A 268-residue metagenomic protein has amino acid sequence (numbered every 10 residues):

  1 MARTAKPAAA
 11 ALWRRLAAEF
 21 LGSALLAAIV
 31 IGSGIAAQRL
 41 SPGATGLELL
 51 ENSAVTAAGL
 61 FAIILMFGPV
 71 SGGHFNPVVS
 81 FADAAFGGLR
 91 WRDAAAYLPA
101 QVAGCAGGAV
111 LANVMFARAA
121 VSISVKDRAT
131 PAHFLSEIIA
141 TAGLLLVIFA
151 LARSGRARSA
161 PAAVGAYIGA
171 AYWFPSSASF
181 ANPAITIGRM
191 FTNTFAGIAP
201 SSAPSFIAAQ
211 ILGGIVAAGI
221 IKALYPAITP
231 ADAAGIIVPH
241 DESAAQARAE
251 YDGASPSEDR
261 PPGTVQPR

Functional and structural regions predicted by a protein language model:
M1-R268: Membrane-interface helix-loop junctions and terminal tails of multi-pass membrane proteins
